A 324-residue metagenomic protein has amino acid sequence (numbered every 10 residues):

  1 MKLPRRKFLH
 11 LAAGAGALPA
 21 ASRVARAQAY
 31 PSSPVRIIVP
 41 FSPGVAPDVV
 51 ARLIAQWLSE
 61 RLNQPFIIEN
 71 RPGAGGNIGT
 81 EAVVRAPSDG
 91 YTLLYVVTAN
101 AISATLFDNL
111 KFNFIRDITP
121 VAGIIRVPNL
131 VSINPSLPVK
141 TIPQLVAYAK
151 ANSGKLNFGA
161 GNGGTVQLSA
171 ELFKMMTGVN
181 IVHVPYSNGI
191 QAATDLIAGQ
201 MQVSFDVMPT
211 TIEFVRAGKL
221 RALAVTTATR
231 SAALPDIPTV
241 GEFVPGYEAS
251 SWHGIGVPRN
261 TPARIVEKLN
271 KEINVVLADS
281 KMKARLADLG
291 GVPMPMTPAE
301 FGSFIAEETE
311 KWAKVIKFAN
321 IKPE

Functional and structural regions predicted by a protein language model:
M1-A15: N-terminal secretory signal peptides and thylakoid transit peptides that target proteins across membranes
A20-V24: N-terminal signal peptide c-region/cleavage motif recognized by signal peptidases
R26-I115, K155, N162, V179-Q202 (+4 more regions): N-terminal (or domain-start) structured segment
S32-P34, M176, R216, T239 (+1 more regions): An extracytoplasmic/periplasmic, membrane-proximal ligand-sensing/linker region
G44, T98, N134-V139, A160-T165 (+4 more regions): Short coil/turn segments
R85-G90, T105-Q191, V240, W252-R285: Hinge/capping helix and adjacent helix->loop/strand transition within the periplasmic-binding protein
N100-N109, L172-M176, V203-D236: A ligand-binding cleft/hinge motif common to bilobed small-molecule-binding domains
